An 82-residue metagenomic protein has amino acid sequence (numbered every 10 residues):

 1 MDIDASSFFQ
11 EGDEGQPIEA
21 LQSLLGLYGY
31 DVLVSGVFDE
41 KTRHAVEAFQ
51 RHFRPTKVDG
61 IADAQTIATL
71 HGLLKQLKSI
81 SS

Functional and structural regions predicted by a protein language model:
M1-S82: Cell-envelope/ECM-targeting effectors and their regulatory/trafficking segments
